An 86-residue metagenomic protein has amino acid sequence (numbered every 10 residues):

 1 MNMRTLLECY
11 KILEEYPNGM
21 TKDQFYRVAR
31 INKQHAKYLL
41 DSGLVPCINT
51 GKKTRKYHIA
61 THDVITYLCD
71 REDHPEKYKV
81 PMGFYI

Functional and structural regions predicted by a protein language model:
R4-H35, D70: Polyanion-binding surface elements
G19, V45-P46, H74: A general structural signal for well-ordered secondary-structure junctions
V28-H58: Major-groove DNA-recognition helix of helix-turn-helix-type DNA-binding domains
T61-I86: A short, Lys/Arg-enriched interface patch at domain edges and termini
